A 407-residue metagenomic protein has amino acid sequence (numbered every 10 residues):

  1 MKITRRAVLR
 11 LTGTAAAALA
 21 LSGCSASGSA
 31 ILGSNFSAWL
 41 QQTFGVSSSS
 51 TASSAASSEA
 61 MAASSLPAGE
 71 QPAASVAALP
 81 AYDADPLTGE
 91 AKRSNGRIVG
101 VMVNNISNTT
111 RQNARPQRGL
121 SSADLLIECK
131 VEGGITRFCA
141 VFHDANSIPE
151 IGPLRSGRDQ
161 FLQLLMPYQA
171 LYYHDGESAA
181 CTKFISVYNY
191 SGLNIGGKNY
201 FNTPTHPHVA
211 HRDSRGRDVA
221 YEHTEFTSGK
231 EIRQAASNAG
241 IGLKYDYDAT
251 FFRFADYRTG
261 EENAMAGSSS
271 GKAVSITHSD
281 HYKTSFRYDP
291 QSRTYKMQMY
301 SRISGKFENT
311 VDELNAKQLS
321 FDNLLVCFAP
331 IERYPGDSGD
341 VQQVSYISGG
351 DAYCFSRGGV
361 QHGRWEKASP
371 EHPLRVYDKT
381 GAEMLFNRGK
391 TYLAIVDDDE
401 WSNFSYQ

Functional and structural regions predicted by a protein language model:
M1-G23: N-terminal secretory signal peptides and thylakoid transit peptides that target proteins across membranes
S25-G33, L40: Bacterial lipoprotein signal-peptidase II cleavage site
S48-S58, S64: Extracellular mucin-like PTS domains
L66-A123, E132-Q407: A surface/extracellular/periplasmic glyco- and lipid-processing/surface-interacting theme
